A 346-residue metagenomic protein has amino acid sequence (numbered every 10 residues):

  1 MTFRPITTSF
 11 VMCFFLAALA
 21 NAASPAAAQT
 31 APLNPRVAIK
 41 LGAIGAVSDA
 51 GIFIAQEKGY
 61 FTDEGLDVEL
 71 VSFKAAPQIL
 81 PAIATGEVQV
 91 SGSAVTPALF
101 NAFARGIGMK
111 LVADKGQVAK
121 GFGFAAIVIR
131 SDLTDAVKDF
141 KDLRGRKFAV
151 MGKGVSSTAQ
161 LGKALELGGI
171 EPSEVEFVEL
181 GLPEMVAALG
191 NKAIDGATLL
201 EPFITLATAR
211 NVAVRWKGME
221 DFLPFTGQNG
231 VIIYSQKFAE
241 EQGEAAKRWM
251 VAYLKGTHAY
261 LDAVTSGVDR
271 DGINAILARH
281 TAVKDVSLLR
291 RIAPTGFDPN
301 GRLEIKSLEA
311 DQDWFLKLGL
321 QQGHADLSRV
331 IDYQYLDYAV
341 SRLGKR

Functional and structural regions predicted by a protein language model:
M1-P5: N-terminal secretory signal peptides that target proteins for export/translocation
S9-N21: Bacterial N-terminal signal peptides
A20-T30: Signal peptide processing junction and immediate N-terminal pro/mature segment of secreted/exported proteins
Q29-I170, E176-E179, D195-E201, K217: Short, glycine-/small- and polar/acidic-enriched structural segments that line small-molecule recognition paths
D63, G116-K120, D221-L223, F297-E304: Short, solvent-exposed loop/beta-turn-alpha elements that line the ligand-binding surface or hinge of extracytoplasmic
E184-L277: Pocket-lining segment of extracytoplasmic ligand-binding domains
E240-Q322: Secondary-structure end/capping motifs
Q312-R346: Conserved C-terminal helix/tail region of periplasmic/extracytoplasmic solute-binding proteins
